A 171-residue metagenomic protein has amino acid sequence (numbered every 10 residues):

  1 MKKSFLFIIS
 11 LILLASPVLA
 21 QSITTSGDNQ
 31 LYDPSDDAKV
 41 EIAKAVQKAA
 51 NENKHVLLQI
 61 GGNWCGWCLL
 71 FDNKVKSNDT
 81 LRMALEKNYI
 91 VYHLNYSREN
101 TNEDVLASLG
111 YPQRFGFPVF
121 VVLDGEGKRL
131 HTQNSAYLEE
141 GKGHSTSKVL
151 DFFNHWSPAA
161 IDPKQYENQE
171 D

Functional and structural regions predicted by a protein language model:
M1-S4: Positively charged n-region of N-terminal signal peptides that target proteins for export
F7-P17: Bacterial N-terminal signal peptides
D36, N78-E103: Thiol-based oxidoreductase modules, predominantly thioredoxin-like and allied folds used for disulfide exchange
D36-V56: A short beta-strand-turn-helix
I60-K76: Conserved redox-active cysteine motifs that mediate thiol-disulfide chemistry, especially di-cysteine Cys-X(1-2)-Cys
S97-F117, E126: Structural alpha/beta surface segment adjacent to cysteine/selenocysteine redox centers across thiol/disulfide enzymes
R114-Y166: Non-catalytic, surface beta->alpha helical segment in thiol-disulfide oxidoreductase systems
